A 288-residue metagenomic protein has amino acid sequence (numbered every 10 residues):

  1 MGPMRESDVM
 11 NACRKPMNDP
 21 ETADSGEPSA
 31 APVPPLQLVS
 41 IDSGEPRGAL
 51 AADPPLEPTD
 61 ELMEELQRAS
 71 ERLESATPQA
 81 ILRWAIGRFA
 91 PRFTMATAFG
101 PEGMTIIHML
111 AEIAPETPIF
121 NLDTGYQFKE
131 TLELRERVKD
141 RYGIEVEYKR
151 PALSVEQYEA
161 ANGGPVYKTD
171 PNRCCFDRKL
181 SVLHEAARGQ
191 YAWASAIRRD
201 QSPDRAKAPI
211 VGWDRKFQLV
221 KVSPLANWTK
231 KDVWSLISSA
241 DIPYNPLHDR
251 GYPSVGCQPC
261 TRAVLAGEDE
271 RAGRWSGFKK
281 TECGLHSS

Functional and structural regions predicted by a protein language model:
G2-S288: Nucleotide-activated chemistry modules centered on ATP-dependent adenylation/adenylyltransferase
